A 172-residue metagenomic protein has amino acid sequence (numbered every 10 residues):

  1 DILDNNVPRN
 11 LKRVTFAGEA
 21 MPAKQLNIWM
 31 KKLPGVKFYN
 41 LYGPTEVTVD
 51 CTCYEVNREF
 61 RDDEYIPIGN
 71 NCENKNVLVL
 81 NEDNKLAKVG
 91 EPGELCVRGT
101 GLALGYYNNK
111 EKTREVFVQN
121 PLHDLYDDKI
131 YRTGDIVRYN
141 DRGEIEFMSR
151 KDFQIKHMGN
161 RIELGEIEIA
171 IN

Functional and structural regions predicted by a protein language model:
L3-K24, V36-L41: Conserved helix-loop-beta element of the AMP-binding
P22-A23, K31-N40, E55-N172: AMP-dependent adenylate-forming
Y42-V49: SF2 helicase/translocase ATPase core recognition
T52: Specific aromatic-rich, kink-prone transmembrane helix
